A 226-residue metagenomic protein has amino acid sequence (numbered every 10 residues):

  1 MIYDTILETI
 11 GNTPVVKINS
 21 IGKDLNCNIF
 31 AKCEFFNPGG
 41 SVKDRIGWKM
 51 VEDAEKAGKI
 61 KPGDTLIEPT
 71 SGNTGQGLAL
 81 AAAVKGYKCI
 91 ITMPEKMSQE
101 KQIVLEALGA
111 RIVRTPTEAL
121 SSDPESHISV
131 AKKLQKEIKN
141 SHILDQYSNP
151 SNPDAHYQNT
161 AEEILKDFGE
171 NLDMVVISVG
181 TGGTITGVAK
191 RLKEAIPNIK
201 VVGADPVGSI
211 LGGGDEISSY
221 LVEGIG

Functional and structural regions predicted by a protein language model:
M1-G226: PLP-dependent amino-acid enzyme catalytic core
